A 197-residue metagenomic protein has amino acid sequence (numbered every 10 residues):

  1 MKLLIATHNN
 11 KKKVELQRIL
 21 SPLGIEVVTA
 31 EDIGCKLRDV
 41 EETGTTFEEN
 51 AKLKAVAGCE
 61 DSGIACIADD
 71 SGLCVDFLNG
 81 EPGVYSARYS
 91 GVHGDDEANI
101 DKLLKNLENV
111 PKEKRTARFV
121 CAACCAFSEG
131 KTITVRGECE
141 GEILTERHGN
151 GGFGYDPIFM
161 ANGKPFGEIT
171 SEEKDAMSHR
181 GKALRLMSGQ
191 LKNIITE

Functional and structural regions predicted by a protein language model:
K2-L4, K11-A30, G34-E197: Anionic-ligand binding patches
